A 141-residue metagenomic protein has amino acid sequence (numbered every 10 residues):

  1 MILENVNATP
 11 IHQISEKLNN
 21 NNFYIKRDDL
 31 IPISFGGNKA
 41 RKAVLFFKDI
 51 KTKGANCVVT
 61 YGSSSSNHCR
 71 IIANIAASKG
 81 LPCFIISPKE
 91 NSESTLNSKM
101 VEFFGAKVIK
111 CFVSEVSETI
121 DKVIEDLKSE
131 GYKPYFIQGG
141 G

Functional and structural regions predicted by a protein language model:
M1-G141: PLP-dependent amino-acid enzyme catalytic core
